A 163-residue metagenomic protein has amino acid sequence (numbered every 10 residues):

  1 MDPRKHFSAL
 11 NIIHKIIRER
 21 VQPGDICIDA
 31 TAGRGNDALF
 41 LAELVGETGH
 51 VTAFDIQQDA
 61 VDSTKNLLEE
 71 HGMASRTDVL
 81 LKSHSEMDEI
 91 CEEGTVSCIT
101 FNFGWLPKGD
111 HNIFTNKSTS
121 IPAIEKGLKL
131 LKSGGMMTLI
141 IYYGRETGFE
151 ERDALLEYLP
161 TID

Functional and structural regions predicted by a protein language model:
M1-I26, A30, N36-L39, E43: S-adenosyl-L-methionine
Q22, V45-G46, L131-S133: Helix-to-beta-strand junctions that scaffold the AdoMet/dcAdoMet cofactor pocket in Class I SAM-dependent enzymes
D25, G49, G135: Glycine-centered, small-residue-biased loops immediately flanking beta-strands in adenine/cofactor-binding cores
T31, A123, L130-I141: Conserved beta-strand signature within the Rossmann-like core of class I S-adenosyl-L-methionine
H50-D55: Conserved SAM-binding motif I beta-strand of class I
D62-G94: S-adenosyl-L-methionine
F101-A123: Mobile active-site "lid"/loop adjacent to the S-adenosyl-L-methionine
T147-D163: Short, electropositive alpha-helical surface patch
